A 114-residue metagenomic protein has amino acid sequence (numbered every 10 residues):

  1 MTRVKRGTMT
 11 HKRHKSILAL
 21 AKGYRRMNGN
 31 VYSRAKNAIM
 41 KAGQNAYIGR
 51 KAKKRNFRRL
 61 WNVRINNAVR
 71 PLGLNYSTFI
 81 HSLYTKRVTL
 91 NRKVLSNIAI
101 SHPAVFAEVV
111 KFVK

Functional and structural regions predicted by a protein language model:
M1-V63, N67, A104-K114: Intrinsically disordered, Lys/Arg-rich N-terminal extensions and targeting peptides of nucleic-acid-associated proteins
R25-N28, L72, R87-V88, H102: Flexible interhelical turns and helix-capping residues at alpha-helix boundaries within structured domains
F57-T89: Mid-chain, well-packed structural core segment of small domains
Y84-T85, I100, K114: Short amphipathic alpha-helical surface patches that mediate protein-protein
T89-V109: C-terminal structural segments of small proteins and small subunits
